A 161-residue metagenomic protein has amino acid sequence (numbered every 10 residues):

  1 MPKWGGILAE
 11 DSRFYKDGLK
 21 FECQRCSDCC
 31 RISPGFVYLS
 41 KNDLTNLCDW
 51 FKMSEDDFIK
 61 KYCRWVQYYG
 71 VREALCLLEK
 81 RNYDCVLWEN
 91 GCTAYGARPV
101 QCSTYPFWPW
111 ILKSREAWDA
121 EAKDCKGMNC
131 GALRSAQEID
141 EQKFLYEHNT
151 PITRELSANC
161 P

Functional and structural regions predicted by a protein language model:
M1-P161: Short loop/turn segments that flank or connect secondary-structure elements
